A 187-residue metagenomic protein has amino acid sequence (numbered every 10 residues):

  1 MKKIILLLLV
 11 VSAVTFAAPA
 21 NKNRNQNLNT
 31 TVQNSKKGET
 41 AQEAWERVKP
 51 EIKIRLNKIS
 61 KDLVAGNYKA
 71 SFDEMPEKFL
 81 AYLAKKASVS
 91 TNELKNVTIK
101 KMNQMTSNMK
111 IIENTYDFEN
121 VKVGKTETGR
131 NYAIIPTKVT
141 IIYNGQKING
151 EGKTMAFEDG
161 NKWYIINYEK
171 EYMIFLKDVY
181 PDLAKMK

Functional and structural regions predicted by a protein language model:
I4-A13: Sec-dependent N-terminal signal peptides
T15-A20: Boundary at the C-terminal end of the N-terminal hydrophobic targeting segment
N21-A65: Short, low-complexity N-terminal intrinsically disordered segments enriched in polar/charged residues
G66-Y82: Short, well-ordered alpha-helical segments enriched in acidic and aromatic residues
M75-K78, N120-K122, P136-I141, T154 (+1 more regions): A mature extracytoplasmic/lumenal domain signature
L80-S90: A short gly/proline-enriched turn/hairpin at secondary-structure junctions
E93-K147: Surface-exposed, charged secondary-structure patches
Q146-G150, E158-K187: Low-complexity, intrinsically disordered terminal/linker segments enriched in charged and Gly/Pro repeats
